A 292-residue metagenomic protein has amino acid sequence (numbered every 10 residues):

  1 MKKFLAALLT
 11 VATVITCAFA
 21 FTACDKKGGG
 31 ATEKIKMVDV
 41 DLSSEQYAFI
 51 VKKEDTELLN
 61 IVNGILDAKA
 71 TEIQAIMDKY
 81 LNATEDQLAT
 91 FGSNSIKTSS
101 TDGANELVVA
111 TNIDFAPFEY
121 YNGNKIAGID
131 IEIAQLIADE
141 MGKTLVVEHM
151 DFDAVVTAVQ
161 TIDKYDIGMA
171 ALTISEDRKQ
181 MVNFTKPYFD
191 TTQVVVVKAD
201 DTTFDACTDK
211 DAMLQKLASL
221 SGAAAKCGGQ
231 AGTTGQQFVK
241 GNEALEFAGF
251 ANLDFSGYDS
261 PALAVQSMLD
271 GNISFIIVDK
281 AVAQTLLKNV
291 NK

Functional and structural regions predicted by a protein language model:
F19-A23: C-terminal motif of bacterial Sec signal peptides marking the signal peptidase cleavage site
G28-A31, Q135-E140, E148-H149, D153-G168 (+5 more regions): Short helices/loops that flank or line small-molecule/ion binding pockets
G28-K34, D86-I126, K210-K226: Immediate post-signal peptide segment of exported/extracytoplasmic ligand-binding proteins
T32-S43, Q135, T144-K216: Acidic, polar ligand-binding/catalytic clefts
V40-Q87, I131-E140, K198-Q215, K226 (+2 more regions): Extended ligand-binding regions for polar small-molecule ligands
I61, I65-A83, S100-L172, G257: Extracytoplasmic small-molecule ligand-binding "clamshell" domains of the periplasmic binding protein/Venus flytrap
I113-A116, I126-D139, D190-P261, K280-Q284: Bilobed "Venus flytrap"/periplasmic-binding protein-like clamshell domains and structurally analogous long
